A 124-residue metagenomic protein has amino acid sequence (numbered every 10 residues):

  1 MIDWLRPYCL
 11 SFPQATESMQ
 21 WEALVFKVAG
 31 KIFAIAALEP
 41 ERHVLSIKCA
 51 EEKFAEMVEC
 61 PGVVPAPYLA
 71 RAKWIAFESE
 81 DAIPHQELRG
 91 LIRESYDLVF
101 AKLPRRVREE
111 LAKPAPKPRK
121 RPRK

Functional and structural regions predicted by a protein language model:
M1-K124: Charge-dense, helix-prone N-terminal extensions
